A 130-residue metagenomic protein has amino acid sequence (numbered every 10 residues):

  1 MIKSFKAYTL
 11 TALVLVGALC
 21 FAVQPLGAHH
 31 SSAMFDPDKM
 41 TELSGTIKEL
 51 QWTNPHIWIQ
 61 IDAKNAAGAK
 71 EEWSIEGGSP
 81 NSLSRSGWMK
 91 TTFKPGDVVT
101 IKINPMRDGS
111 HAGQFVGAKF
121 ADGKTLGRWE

Functional and structural regions predicted by a protein language model:
M1-A7: N-terminal secretory signal peptides that target proteins for export/translocation
T11-Q24: Bacterial N-terminal signal peptides
L26-T41: Short boundary/loop segments of OB/S1/cold-shock single-stranded nucleic-acid-binding domains
G45-I47: Conserved hydrophobic positions within beta-strands
T53-K64: Short aromatic-glycine-enriched beta-strand elements
G77-R85: Short, structured beta-strand/loop micro-motifs enriched in basic residues and often containing a Trp
R85-T100: Short nucleic-acid-contacting surface segments enriched for D/E, G, S/T with interspersed K/R
M106-W129: OB-fold/S1-family single-stranded nucleic acid-binding modules
